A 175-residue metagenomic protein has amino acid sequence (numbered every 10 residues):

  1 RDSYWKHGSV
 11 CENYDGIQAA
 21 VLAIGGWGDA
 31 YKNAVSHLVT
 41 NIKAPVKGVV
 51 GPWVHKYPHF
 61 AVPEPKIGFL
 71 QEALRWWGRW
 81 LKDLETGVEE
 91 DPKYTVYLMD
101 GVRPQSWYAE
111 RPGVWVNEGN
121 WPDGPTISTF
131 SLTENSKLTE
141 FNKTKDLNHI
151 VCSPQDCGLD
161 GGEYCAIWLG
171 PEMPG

Functional and structural regions predicted by a protein language model:
R1-E89, T95, M99-G101: Active-site-proximal cap/loop segments of hydrolase catalytic domains
P63-G175: C-terminal, loop-rich substrate-recognition/catalytic regions characterized by aromatic stacking residues
